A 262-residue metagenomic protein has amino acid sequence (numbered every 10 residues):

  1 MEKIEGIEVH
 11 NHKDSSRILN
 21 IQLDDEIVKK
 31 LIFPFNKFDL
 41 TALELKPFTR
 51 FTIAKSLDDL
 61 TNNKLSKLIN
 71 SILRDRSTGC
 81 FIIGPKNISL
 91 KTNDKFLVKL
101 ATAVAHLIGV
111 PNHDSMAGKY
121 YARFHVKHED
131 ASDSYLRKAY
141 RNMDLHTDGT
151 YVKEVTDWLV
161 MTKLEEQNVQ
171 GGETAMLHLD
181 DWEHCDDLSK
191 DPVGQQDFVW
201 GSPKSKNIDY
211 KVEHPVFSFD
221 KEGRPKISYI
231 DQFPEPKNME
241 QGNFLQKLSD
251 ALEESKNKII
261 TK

Functional and structural regions predicted by a protein language model:
M1-T61, R76-S77, F124-T261: Active-site environment of non-heme Fe oxygenases that use a 2-His-1-carboxylate facial triad
P47-I53, I72-K91, L100: N-terminal, charged low-complexity regulatory/assembly segments
N62-L68: Short, solvent-exposed beta-alpha or beta-beta edge segments that form flexible loop/patches at the rim of ligand
F81-P85, D114-M116, V160-T162, E173: A structural signal for short, well-ordered beta-strand segments and their strand-loop junctions that often border
L90-N93, V169-G171: Short catalytic/ligand-binding loop motif for oxyanion handling, primarily in non-cytosolic enzymes, centered on
N93-S115, K237-S255: Signature of the catalytic double-stranded beta-helix
T102-R137: A gly/proline- and charged-residue-enriched helix-loop-helix capping module
